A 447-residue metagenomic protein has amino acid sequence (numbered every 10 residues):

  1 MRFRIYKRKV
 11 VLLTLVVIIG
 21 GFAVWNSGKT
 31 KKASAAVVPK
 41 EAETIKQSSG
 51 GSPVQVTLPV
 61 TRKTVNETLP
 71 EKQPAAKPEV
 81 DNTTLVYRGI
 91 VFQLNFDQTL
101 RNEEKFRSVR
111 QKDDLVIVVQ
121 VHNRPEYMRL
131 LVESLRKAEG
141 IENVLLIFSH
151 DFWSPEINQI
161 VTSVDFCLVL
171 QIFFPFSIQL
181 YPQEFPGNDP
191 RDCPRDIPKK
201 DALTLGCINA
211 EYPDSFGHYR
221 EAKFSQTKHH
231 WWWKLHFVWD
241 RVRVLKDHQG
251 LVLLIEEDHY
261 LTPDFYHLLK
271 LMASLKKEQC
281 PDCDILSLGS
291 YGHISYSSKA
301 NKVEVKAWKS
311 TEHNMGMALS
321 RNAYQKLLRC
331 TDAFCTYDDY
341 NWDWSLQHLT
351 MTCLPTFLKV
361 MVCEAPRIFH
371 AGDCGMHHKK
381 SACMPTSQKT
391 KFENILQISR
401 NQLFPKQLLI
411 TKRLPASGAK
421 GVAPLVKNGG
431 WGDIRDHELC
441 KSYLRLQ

Functional and structural regions predicted by a protein language model:
M1-N143, W153-F174, Q179-H218, T386-Q447: Juxtamembrane luminal stem/stalk of type II transmembrane Golgi/ER carbohydrate-processing enzymes
P125-Y127, S154-N158, Q179-P182, Y260-P263 (+5 more regions): Eukaryotic short linear interaction motifs
L130-S134, Q159-T162, E184-G187, D264-L268 (+3 more regions): Short coil/turn segments at secondary-structure boundaries
E142-V144, C167-V169, Q249-G250, C280-I285 (+1 more regions): Loop/turn elements at helix/coil->beta-strand transitions in domains of secreted/extracellular proteins
S149-D151: Acidic ATP/Mg2+-coordinating residue in the GHKL
G217-W231, V242-V244, T262-H348: Conserved catalytic core of nucleotide-sugar-dependent glycosyltransferases
K246-T262: Short beta-strand-to-loop acidic/aromatic patch adjacent to the donor-nucleotide binding site
Y291-S297, M361-S381: Active-site donor/metal-binding and catalytic loop motifs of nucleotide-sugar-dependent glycosylation enzymes
